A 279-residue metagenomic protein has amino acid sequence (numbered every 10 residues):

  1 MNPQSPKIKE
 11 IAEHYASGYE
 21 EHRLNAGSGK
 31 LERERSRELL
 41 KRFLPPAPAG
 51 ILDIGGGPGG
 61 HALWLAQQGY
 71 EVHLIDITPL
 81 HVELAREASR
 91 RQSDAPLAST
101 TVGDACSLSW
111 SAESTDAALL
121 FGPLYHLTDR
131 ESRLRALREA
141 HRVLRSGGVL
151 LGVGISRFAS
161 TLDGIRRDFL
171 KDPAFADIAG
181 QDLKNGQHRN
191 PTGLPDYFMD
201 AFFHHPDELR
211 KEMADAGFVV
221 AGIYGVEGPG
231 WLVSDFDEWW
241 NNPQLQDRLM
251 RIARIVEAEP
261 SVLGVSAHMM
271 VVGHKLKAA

Functional and structural regions predicted by a protein language model:
M1-A47, G60, W64, L84 (+1 more regions): Conserved class I S-adenosyl-L-methionine
P48-G55: Conserved class I S-adenosyl-L-methionine
L52, G60-S107: Class I SAM-dependent methyltransferase SAM/SAH-binding core
C106-A118: A short acidic, Gly/Pro-enriched loop at the edge of an enzyme's catalytic core that lines a small-molecule cofactor
L127, G193-D207: Acceptor-substrate binding/catalytic loop of class I
L134-S146: A short glycine-rich, Lys/Arg-flanked "PGG" loop and its adjoining helix->strand segment in the class I
V149-D182: Conserved class I S-adenosyl-L-methionine
E212, A216-A279: C-terminal lobe and adjacent flexible extensions of AdoMet/dcAdoMet transferase-like proteins
